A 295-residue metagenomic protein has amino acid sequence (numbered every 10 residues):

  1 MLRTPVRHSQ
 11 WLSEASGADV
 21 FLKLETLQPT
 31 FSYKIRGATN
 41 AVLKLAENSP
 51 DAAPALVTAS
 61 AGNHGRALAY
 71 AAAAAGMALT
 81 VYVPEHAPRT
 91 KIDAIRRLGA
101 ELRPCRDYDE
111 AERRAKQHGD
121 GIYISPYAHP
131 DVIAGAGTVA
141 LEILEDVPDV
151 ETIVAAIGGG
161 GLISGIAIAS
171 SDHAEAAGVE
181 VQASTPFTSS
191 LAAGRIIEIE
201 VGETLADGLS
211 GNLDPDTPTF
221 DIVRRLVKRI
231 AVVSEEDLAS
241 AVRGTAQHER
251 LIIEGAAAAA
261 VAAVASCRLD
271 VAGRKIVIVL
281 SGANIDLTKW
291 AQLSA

Functional and structural regions predicted by a protein language model:
M1-A295: PLP-dependent amino-acid enzyme catalytic core
